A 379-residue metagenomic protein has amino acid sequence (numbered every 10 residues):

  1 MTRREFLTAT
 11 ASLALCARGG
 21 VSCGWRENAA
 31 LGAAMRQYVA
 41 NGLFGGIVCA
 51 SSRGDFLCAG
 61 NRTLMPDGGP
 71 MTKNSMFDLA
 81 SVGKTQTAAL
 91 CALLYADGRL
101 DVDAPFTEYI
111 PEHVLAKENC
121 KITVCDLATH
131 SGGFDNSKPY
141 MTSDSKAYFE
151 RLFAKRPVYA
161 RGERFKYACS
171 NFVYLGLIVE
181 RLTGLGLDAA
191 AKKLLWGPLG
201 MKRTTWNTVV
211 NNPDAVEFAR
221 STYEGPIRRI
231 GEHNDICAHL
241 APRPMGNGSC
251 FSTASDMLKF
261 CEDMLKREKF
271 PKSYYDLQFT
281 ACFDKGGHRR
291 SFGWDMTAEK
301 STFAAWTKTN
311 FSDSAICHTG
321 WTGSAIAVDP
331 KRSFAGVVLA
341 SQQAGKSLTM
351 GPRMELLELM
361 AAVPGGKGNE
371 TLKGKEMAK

Functional and structural regions predicted by a protein language model:
E5-G24: N-terminal export signals
A17, R62-P66, Q342-G345: A short acidic/small-residue loop/turn micro-motif
W25-F77, E150: Short, conserved catalytic-motif segment at the N-terminal edge
N41-I47, D67-D126, Y159-S170, M245-G248 (+1 more regions): Short active-site loop at a secondary-structure junction that contains or immediately precedes the catalytic residue(s)
F56, G60-N61, A116-A315: Short, surface-exposed loop or secondary-structure junction motifs that flank catalytic or metal-binding residues
L57, G323-Q343: Short, well-ordered beta-strand elements
A281, G286, E299-F303, G345-K379: Short, gly/Ser/Thr-rich active-site loops of penicillin-recognizing serine hydrolases
